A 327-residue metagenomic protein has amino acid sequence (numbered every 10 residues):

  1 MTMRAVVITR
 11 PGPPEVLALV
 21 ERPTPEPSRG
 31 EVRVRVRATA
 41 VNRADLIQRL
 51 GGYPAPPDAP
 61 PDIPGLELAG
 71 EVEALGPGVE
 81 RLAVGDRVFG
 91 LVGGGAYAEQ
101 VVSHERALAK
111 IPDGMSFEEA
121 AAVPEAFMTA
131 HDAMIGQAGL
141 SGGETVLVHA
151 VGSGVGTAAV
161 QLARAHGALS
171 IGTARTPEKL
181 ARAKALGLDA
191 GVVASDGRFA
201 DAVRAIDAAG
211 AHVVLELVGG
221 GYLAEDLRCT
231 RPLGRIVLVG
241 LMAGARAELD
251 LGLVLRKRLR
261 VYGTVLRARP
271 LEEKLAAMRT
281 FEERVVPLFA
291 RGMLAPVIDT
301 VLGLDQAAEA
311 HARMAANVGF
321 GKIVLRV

Functional and structural regions predicted by a protein language model:
M1, K274-V327: C-terminal hydrophobic helical "lid"/dimerization subdomain of Rossmann-like NAD(P)H-dependent oxidoreductases
T24-A40, G52-G95: Glycine-rich beta-strand-centered segment in the early N-terminal region that forms part of a ligand/cofactor-binding
I47, R81, R87-G152: NAD(P)H dinucleotide-binding glycine-rich loop of Rossmann-like/cofactor-binding domains, especially the beta1-alpha1
R87, T145, L169, R235 (+1 more regions): Short glycine-centered segments of the SAM/dcSAM-binding site in methyltransferase folds
A121-D196: Mid-domain Rossmann-like dinucleotide-binding core that forms the NAD(H)/NADP(H) cofactor-binding site
A150-V151, V218, L241: NAD(P)H cofactor-binding loop motif with strongest signal on the N-terminal glycine-rich segment
R198-A208: Short amphipathic alpha-helix with an adjacent loop that forms part of the alpha/beta core around
G221-M293, R326-V327: Glycine-rich phosphate-binding loop and adjacent beta-alpha segment of Rossmann(oid) nucleotide-cofactor-binding
